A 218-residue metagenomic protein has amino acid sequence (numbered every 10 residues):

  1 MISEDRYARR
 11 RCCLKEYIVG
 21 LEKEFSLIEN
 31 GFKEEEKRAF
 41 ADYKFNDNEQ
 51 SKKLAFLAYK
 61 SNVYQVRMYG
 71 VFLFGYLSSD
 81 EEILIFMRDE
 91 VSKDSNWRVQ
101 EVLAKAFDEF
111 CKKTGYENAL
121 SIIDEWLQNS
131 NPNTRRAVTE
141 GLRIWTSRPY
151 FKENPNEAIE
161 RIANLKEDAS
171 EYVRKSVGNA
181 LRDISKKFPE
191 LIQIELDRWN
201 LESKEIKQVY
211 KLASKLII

Functional and structural regions predicted by a protein language model:
I2-I218: Alpha-helical scaffold domains
